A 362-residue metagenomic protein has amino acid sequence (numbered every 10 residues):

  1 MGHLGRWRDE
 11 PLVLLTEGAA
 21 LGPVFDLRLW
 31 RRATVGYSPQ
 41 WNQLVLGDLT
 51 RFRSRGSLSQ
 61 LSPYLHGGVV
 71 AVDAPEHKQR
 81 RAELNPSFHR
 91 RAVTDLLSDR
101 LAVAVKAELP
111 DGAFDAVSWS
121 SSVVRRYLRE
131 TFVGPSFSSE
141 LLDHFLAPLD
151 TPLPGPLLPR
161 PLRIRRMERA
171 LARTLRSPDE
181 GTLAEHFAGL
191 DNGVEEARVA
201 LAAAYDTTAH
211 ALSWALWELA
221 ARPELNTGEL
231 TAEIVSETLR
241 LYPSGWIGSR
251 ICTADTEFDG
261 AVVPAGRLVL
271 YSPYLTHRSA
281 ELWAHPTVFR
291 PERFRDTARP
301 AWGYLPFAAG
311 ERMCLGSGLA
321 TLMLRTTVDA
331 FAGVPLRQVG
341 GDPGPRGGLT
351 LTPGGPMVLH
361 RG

Functional and structural regions predicted by a protein language model:
M1-L12, R31, Q40-G47, S57-S177: Cytochrome P450 catalytic-domain helical core, especially the substrate-recognition surface and oxygen-activation
G2-G22, T227-A261, A280: Conserved cytochrome P450 K-helix E-x-x-R motif and the immediately C-terminal K′/meander segment
R51, S272-A298, F307: Conserved cytochrome P450 K-helix/beta-meander segment immediately N-terminal to the heme-binding cysteine loop
M167, L171-T174, L183-A232, T238 (+2 more regions): Central I-helix of cytochrome P450 enzymes
S317-L351: Cytochrome P450 heme-binding "Cys pocket" and the immediately downstream C-terminal segment
